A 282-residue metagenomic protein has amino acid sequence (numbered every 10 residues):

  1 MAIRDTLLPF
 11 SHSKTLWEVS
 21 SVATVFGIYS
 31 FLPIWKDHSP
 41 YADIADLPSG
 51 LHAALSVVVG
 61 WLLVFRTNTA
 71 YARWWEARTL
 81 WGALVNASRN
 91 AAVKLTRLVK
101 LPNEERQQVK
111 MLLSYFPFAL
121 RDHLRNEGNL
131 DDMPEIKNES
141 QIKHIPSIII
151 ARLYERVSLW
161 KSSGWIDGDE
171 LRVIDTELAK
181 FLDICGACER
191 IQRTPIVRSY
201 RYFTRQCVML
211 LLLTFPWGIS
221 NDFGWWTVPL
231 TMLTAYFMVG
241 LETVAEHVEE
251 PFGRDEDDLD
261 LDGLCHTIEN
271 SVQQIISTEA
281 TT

Functional and structural regions predicted by a protein language model:
M1-G82, L101, F223-W225, E269-T282: N-terminal juxtamembrane/topogenic regions of multi-pass membrane proteins
I3-W17, D169, T176-C207, G253 (+1 more regions): Membrane-interface, cytosolic juxtamembrane amphipathic helix immediately N-terminal to a transmembrane helix, enriched
G27-I44, V208-M238, E242: Juxtamembrane "helix exit" motif at the C-terminal ends of alpha-helical transmembrane segments in multi-pass membrane
A70-W74, A83, K94, G240-P251: Membrane-spanning helices that line or support transport/gating and their immediate boundary helices in channels
W74-A91, E177-C185, I191, D255-L261 (+1 more regions): Intracellular alpha-helical coupling/juxtamembrane segments of multi-pass membrane proteins
W75-H123, T267-T282: Acidic, Ser/Thr-rich low-complexity segments on the non-lumenal side of membrane proteins
V93-Y200: Structured inter-helical modules in multipass membrane proteins
A235, V244-T282: Cytosolic/matrix-facing juxtamembrane and C-terminal tails of multi-pass cellular membrane proteins
